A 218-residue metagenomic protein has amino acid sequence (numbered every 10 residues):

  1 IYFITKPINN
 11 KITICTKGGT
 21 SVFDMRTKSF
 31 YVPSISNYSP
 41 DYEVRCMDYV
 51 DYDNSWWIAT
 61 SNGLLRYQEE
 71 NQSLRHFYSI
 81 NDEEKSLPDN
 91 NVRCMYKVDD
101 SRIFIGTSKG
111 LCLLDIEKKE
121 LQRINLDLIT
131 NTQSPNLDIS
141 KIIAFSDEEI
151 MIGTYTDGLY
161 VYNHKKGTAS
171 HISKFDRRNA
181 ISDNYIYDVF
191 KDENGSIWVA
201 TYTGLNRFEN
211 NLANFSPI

Functional and structural regions predicted by a protein language model:
I1-I218: Carboxylate-rich, polar loop motifs that coordinate divalent cations or form catalytic acidic clusters
